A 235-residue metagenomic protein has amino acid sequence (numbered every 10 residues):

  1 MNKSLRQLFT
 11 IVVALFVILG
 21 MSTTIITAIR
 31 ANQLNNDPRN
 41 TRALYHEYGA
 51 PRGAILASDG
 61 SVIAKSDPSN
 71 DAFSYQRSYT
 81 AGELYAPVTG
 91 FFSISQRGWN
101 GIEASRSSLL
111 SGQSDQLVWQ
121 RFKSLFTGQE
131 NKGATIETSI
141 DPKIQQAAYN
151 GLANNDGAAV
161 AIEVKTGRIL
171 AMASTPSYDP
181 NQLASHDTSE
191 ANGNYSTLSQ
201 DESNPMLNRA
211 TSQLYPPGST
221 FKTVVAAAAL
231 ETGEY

Functional and structural regions predicted by a protein language model:
M1-N192, D201-S219, T223-V224, E234: Periplasmic/cell-envelope proteins involved in peptidoglycan metabolism and beta-lactam response
A229, G233-Y235: Short, intrinsically disordered, charge-balanced linker/junction segments flanking boundaries in proteins
